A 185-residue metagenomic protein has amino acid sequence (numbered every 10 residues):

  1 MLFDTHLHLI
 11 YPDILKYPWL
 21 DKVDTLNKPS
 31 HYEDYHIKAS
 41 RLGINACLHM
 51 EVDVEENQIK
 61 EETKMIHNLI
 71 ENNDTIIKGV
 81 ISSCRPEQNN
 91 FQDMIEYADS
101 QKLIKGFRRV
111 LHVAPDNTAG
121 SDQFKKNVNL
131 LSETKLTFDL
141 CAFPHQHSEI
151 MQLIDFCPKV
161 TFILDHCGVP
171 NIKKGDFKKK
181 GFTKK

Functional and structural regions predicted by a protein language model:
M1, L42-L48, D74-G79, S100-K105 (+2 more regions): Short, well-ordered coil/turn segments that N-cap beta-strands
M1-N68: An N-terminally biased module of ancient metal coordination in phosphate/nucleic-acid-related enzymes
H6, C47, I66, V80 (+4 more regions): Conserved, mostly hydrophobic/aromatic
I10-P12, V54-N57, E87-N89, H112-P115 (+2 more regions): Active-site environment of divalent metal-dependent phosphoester hydrolases
P29-A39, I59-K64, Q88-A98, D122-F124 (+1 more regions): Short, acidic/polar
N57-I76, P158, I163-L164: Short, electropositive alpha-helical surface patch
C84-R85, F107-G120, T137-P144: Catalytic beta/alpha-barrel core
G120-K185: Catalytic pocket-lining loop regions of alpha/beta-barrel enzymes, especially the amidohydrolase/enolase/GH5 lineages
